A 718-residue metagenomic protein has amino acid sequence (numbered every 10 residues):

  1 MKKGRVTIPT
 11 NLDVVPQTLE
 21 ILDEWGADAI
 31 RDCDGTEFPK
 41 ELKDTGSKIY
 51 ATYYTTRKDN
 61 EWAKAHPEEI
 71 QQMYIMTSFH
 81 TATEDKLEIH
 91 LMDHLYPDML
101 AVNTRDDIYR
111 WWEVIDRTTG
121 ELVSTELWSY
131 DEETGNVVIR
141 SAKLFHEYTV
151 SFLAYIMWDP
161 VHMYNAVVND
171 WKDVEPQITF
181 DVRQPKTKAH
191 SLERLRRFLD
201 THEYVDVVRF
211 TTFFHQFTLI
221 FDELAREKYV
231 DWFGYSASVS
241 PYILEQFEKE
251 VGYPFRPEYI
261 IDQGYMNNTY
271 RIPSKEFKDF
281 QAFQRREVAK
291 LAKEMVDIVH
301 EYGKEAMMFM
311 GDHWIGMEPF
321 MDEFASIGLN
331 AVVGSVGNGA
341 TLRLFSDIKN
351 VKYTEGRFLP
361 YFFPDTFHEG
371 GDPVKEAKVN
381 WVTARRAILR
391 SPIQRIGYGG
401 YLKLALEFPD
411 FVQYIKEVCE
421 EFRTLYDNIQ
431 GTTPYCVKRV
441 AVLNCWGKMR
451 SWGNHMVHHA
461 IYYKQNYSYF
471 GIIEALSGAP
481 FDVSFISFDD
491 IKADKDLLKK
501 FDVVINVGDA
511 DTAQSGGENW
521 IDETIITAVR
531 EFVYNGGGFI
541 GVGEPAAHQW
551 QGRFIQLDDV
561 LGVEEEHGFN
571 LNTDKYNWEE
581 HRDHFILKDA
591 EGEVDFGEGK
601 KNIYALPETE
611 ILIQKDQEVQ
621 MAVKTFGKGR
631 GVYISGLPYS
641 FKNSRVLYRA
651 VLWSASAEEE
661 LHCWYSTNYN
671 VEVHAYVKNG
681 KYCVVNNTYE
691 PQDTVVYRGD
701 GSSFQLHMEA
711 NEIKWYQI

Functional and structural regions predicted by a protein language model:
K2-R57, E61-D98: Noncatalytic N-terminal accessory/assembly modules of large enzymes
T7, D13-K48, R194-T211, F324 (+4 more regions): Catalytic domains of carbohydrate-active enzymes, especially glycoside hydrolases
L42, A63-H66, L195-R196, R209-F213 (+12 more regions): Hydrophobic targeting/anchoring helices
S47, G303-K304, K352, N535-G538 (+1 more regions): A short helix->loop->beta-strand "cap" motif at the edges of active sites that frequently abuts
E69-S326, L344, Q430: Polysaccharide-binding and catalytic clefts of secreted carbohydrate-active enzymes
L219-D222, K403-V437, S477, Q556 (+4 more regions): Extracellular ligand-binding/catalytic regions of CAZymes and related secreted enzymes and adhesion modules
A460-F485: Short helix-loop-beta junction
G516-G592, G597-G599: A glycine-rich, often tryptophan-bearing local segment used as a flexible ligand/cofactor-contacting loop or short
